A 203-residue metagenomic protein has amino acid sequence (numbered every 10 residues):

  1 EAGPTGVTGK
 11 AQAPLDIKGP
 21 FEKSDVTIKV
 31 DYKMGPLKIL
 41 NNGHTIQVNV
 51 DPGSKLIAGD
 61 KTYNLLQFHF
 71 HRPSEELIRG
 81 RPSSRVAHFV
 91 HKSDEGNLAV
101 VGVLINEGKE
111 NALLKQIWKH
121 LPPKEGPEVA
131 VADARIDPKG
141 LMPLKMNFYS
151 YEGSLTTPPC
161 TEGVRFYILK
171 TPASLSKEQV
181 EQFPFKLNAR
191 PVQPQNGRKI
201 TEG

Functional and structural regions predicted by a protein language model:
E1-G203: Alpha-carbonic anhydrase
